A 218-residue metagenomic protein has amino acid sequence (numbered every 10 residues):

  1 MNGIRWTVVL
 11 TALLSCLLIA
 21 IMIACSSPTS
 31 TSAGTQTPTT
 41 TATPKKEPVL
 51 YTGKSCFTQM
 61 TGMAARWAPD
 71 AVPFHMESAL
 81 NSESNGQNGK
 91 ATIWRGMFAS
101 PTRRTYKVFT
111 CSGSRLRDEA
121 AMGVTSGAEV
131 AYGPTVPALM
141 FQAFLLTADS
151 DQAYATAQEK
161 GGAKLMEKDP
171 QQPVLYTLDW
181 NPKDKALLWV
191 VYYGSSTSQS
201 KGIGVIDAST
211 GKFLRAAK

Functional and structural regions predicted by a protein language model:
N2-L13: Bacterial N-terminal signal peptides that target proteins for export
W6-V8, A20-K218: Long, terminal "pre-/pro-" and other extracytoplasmic accessory regions that lie outside the mature folded/catalytic
